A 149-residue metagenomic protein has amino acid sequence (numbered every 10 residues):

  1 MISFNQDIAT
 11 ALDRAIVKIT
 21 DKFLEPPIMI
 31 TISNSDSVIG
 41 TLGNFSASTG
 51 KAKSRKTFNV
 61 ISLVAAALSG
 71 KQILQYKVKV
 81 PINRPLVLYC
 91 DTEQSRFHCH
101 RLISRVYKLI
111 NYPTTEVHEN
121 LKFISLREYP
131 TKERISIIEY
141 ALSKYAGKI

Functional and structural regions predicted by a protein language model:
I2-S35: N-terminal pre-Walker A segment at the start of P-loop NTPase domains
Q6-K18, A47-K56, L86-E93, L121-R134: Short charge-dense sequence patches
P26-P27, I32-D36, L74-K77, S136-Y140: A generic local structural motif
I32-L42, E128: Short, charged, low-hydrophobicity "junction" segments
V38-Y112: Walker A/P-loop NTP-binding active-site region of P-loop NTPases, recognizing the glycine-rich GxxxxGKT/S
P81-I149: Conserved inter-motif catalytic segment of the P-loop NTP-binding fold
